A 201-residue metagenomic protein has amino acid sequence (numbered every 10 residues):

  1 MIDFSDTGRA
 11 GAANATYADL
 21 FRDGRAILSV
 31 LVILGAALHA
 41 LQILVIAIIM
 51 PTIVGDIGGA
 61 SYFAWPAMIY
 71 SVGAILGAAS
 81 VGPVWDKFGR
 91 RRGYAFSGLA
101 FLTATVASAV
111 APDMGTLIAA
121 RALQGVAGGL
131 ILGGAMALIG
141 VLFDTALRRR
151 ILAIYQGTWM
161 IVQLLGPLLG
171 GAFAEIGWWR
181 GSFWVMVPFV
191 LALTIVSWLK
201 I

Functional and structural regions predicted by a protein language model:
M1-L41: Cytosolic juxtamembrane N-terminal segment immediately preceding the first transmembrane helix of multi-pass
G8-A12, D23-S29, G55-G58, M68 (+4 more regions): Short amphipathic alpha-helical segments, especially helix-boundary/capping motifs
A13-Y17, A47, M68-I69, L99-L102: Short acidic/polar alpha-helix capping motifs at helix-coil junctions
A18-A26, I57, S61, R91-A95 (+2 more regions): Membrane-water interface of alpha-helical transmembrane segments
D19, G35, H39, Y70 (+2 more regions): Alpha-helical transmembrane segments of multi-pass integral membrane proteins
G24-M68, V72-V81: Extracytoplasmic
V81-I201: Helix-loop-helix hairpins in multi-pass membrane proteins, especially solute transporters
